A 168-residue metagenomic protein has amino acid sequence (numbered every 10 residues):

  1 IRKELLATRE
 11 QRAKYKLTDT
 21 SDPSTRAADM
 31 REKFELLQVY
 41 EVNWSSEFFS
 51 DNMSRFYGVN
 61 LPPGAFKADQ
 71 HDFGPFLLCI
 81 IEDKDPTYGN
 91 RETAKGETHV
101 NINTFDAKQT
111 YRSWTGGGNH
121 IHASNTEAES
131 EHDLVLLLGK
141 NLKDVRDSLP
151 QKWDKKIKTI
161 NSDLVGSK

Functional and structural regions predicted by a protein language model:
I1-S167: Non-catalytic terminal and connector segments of soluble metabolic enzymes
